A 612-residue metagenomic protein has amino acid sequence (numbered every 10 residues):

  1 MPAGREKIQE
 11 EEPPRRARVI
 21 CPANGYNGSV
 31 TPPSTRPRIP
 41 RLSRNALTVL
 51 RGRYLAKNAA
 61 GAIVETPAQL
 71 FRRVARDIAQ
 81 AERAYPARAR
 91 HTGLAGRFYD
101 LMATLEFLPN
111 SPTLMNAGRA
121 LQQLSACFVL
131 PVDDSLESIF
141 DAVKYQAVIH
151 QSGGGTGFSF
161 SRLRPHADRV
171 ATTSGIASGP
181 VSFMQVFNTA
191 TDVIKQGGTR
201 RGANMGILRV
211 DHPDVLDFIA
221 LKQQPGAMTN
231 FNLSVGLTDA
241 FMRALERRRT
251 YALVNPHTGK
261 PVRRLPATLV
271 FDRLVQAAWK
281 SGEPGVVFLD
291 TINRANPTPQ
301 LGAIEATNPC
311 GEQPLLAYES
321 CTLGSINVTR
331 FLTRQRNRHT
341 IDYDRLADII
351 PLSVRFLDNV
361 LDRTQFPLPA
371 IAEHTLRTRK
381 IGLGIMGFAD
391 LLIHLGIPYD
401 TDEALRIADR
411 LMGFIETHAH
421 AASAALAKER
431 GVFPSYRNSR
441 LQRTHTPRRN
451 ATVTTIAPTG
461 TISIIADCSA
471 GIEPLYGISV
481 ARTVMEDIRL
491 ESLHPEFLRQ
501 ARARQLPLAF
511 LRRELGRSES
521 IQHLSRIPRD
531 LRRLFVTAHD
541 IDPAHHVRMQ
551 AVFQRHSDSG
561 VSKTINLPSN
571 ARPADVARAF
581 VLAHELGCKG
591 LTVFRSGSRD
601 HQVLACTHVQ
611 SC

Functional and structural regions predicted by a protein language model:
M1, Q9, R18-P22, Y26: Short, positively charged and aromatic/hydrophobic N-terminal segments
N24-L124, L130, F271-K280, V581 (+3 more regions): Acidic/polar, glycine-rich intrinsically disordered N-terminal extensions of enzymes
S34-P40, S125-Y343, F366, A370 (+2 more regions): Active-site cavity-forming subdomains of large catalytic enzyme subunits
L42, I63-L70, L94, A117-L121 (+17 more regions): Secondary-structure capping and boundary motifs in well-ordered enzyme cores
N45-A46, L50, D100-M115, V210 (+2 more regions): Core structural elements
P165-N204, R336, T340-F356, L361 (+1 more regions): A structural-propensity feature for long, helix-poor, extended segments
G311-P314, L357-D362, H445-T446, T454-C612: Catalytic alpha/beta core of large soluble enzyme barrels
I349-A372, L376, I397-T459, R529-R532 (+1 more regions): Internal maturation/activation junctions in enzymes
